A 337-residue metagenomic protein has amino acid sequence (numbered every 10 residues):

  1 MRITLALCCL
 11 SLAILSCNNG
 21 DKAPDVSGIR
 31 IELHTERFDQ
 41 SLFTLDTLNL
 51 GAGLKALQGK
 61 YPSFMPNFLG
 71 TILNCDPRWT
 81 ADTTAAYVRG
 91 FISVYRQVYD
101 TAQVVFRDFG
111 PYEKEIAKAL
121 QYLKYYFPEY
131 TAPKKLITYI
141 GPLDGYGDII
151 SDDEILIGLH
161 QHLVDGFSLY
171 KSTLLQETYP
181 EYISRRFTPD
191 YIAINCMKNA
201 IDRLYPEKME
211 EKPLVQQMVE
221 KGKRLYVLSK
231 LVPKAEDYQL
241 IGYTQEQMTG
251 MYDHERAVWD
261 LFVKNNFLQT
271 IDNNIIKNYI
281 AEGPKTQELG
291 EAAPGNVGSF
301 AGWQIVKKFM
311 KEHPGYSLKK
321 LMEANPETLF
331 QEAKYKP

Functional and structural regions predicted by a protein language model:
M1-T4: Positively charged n-region of N-terminal signal peptides that target proteins for export
A13-S16: C-terminal motif of bacterial Sec signal peptides marking the signal peptidase cleavage site
N18-A86: N-terminal mature-domain "stem" immediately C-terminal to a signal peptide or N-terminal signal-anchor/transmembrane
T35, A117-L120, R224-L228, W259 (+1 more regions): Extracytoplasmic/secreted envelope proteins and their assembly/folding machinery, especially bacterial periplasmic
L42, D46, D76, F106 (+6 more regions): Sec/Tat-exported extracytoplasmic proteins
A86-M248, K319-M322: Acidic/His-rich structured neighborhood in mature extracellular/periplasmic domains
E220-T286: Acidic/His/Gly-enriched intrinsically disordered linker/tail segments that often contain short helix/coil "MoRF-like"
T270-P337: C-terminal soluble interaction/assembly domains
